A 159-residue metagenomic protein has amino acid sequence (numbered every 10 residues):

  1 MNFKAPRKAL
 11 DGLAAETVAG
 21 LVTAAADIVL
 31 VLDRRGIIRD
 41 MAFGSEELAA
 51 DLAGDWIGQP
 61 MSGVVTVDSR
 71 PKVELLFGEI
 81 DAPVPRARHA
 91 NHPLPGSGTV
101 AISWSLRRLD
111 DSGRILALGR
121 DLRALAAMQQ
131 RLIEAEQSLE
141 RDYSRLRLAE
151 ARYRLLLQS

Functional and structural regions predicted by a protein language model:
D11-R34, S138-S159: PAS/LOV and related PAS-like sensory modules
D33, R39-D40, W56: PAS-family sensory domains
R34, P95-G96, D111: Short, ordered coil/turn segments that flank beta-strands lining enzyme active or ligand-binding pockets
F43-W56: PAS/PAS-like sensory domain cap-loop motif
G54-D68: PAS-family sensory/regulatory domains
V65-L94: Terminal output helix/cap of sensory domains in signal transduction proteins
A87-N91, G96-S105, L116: PAS/PAC sensory module
D110-A149: Sensory coupling linkers of modular signal transduction proteins
